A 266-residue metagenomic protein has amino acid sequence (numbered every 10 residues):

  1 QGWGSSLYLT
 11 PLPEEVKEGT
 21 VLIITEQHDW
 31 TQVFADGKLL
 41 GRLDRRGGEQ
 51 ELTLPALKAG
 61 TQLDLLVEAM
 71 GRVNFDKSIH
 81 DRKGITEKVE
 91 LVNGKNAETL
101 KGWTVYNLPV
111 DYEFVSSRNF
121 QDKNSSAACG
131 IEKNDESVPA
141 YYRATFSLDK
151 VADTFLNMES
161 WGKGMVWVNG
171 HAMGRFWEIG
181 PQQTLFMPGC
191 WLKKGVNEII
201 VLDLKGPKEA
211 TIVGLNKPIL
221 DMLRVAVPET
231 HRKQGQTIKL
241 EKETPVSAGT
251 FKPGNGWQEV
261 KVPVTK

Functional and structural regions predicted by a protein language model:
Q1-I131, P188, L204-P207, P228 (+3 more regions): Carbohydrate-binding surfaces of carbohydrate-active enzymes
G2-P13, E136-D149, Q183-L185, K266: Short beta-strands within extracellular/lumenal beta-sheet-rich domains
E18-F34, F146-N169, F176-W177, I199-L202 (+1 more regions): Aromatic-lined ligand-binding clefts that engage carbohydrates, nucleic acids, or primary amines
K58-Q62, V151, K194-V196: Extracellular Ig-like/FN3 beta-sandwich strand-entry sites
E68-M70, K77-S78, G162-W167, H171-F176 (+1 more regions): C-terminal functional regions that serve as terminal interaction/effector modules
T237-P263: Activation corresponds to long, low-complexity, non-globular regions
